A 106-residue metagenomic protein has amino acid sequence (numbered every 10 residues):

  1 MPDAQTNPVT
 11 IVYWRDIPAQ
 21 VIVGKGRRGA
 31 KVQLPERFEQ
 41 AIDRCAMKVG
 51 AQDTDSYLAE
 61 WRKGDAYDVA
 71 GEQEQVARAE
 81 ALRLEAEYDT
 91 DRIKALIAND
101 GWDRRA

Functional and structural regions predicted by a protein language model:
M1-G29: Short, charged/polar N-terminal "headpieces" of proteins
G26-G64: Acidic, aromatic-enriched beta-alpha/helix-loop junctions
A59-R78: Mid-chain, well-packed structural core segment of small domains
V76-A106: C-terminal charged interaction modules
